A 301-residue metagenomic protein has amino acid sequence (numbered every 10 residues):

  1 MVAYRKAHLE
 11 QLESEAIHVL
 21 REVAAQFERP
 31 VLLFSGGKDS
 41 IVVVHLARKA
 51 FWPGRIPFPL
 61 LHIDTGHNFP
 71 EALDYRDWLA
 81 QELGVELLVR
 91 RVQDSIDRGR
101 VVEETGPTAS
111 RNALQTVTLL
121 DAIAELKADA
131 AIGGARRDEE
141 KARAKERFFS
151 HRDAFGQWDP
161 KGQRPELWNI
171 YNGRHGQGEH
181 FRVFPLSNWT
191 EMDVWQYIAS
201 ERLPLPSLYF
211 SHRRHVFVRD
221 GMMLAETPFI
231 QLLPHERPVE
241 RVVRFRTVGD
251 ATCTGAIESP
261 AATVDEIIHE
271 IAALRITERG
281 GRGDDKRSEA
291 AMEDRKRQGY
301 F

Functional and structural regions predicted by a protein language model:
M1-F301: Nucleotide-activated chemistry modules centered on ATP-dependent adenylation/adenylyltransferase
